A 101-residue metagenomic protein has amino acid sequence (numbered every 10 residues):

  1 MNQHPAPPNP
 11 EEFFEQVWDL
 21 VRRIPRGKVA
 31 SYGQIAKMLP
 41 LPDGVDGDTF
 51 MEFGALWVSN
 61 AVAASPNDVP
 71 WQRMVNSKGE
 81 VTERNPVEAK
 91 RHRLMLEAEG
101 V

Functional and structural regions predicted by a protein language model:
N2-V101: Nucleic acid-binding interface residues in structured DNA/RNA-binding domains, emphasizing the DNA-engaging scaffolds
